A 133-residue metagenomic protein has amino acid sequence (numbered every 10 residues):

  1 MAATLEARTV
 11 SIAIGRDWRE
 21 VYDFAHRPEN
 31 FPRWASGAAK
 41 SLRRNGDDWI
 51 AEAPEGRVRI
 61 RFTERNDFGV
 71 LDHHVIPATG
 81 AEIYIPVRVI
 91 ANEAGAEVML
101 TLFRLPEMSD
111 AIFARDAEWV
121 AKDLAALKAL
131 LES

Functional and structural regions predicted by a protein language model:
M1-R43: Hydrophobic ligand-binding cavity/cleft-lining segments
A7-T9, E55-R59, A81-P86: Short, surface-exposed coil-to-beta transition loops
E20-A25, F31, W49, F62 (+3 more regions): Hydrophobic pocket/interface hotspot
N30-W34, P54, S133: Structured surface interface patches that mediate subunit assembly and partner/cofactor docking
S41-L42, F62, V87-V89: A structural signal for short hydrophobic beta-strand segments in well-ordered beta-sheet cores
D48-P54, L71-A78: Short beta-strand segments that buttress and anchor functional surface loops
N66-V70, A94: Short, conserved beta-turn/loop elements at beta-strand boundaries and strand-helix junctions
V75-S133: Beta-strand/loop substructures that line and gate deep hydrophobic ligand-binding cavities in soluble
